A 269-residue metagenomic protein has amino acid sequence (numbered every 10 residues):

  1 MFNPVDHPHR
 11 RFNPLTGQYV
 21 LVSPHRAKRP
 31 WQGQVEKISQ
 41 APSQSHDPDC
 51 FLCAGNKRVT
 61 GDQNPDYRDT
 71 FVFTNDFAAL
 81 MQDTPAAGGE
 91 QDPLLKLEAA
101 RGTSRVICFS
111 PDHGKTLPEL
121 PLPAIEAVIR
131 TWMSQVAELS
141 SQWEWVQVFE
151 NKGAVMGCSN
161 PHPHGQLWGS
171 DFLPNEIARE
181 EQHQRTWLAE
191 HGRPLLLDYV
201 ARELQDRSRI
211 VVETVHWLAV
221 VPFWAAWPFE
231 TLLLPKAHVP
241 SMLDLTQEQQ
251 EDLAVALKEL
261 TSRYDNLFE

Functional and structural regions predicted by a protein language model:
M1-H162, W168-P240, L245-E248, T261-E269: Active-site microenvironments that recognize anionic phosphate/pyrophosphate groups
V255: Acidic, glycine-rich loop-and-strand cores that form catalytic or ligand-binding grooves in diverse globular domains
K258: Helical lid/core segments from catalytic subdomains that handle acyl or acyl-like groups
